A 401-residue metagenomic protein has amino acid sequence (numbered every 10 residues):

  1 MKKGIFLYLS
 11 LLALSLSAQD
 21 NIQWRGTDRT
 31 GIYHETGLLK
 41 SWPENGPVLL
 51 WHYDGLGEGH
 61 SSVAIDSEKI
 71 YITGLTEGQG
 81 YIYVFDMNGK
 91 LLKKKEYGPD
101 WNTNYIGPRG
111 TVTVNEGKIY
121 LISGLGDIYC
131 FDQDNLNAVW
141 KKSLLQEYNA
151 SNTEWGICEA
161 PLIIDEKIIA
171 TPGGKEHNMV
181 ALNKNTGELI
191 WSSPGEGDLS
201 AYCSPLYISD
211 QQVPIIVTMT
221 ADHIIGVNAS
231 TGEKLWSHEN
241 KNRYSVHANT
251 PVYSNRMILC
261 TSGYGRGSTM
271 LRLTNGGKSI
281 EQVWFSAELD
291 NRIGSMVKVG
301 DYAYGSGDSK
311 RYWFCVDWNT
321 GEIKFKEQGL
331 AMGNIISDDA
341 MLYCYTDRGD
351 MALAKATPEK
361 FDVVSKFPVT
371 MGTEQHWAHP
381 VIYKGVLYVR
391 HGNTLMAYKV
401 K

Functional and structural regions predicted by a protein language model:
M1-D20: Bacterial Sec-dependent N-terminal signal peptides
Q19-V48, T269: Blade/loop signatures of beta-propeller domains
G26-R29, L75-E77, G124, G173-G174 (+5 more regions): Short loop/turn segments immediately following the C-termini of beta-strands
L50-A64, K94-T113, K141-I163, E176 (+6 more regions): Extracytoplasmic beta-rich repeat domains
S67-E68, E116-G117, D165-E166, Q212-P214 (+4 more regions): Short coil/turn segments that connect the beta-strands within blades of beta-propeller domains
D86-K90, D132-L136, N183-T186, N228-G232 (+4 more regions): Short loop/turn segments that connect beta-strands within beta-propeller blades
R266-G267, E288-A356: Loop/turn-rich, solvent-exposed surfaces of beta-rich toroidal or solenoidal domains
T373-K401: Blade-level signature of beta-propeller repeat domains, shared across WD40, Kelch, NHL, RCC1 and BNR/Asp-box propellers
